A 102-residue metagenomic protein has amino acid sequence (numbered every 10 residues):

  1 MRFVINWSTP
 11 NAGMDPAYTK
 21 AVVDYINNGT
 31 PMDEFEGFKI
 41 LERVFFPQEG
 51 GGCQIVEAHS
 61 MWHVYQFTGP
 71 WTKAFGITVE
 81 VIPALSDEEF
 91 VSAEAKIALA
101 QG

Functional and structural regions predicted by a protein language model:
M1-G50, H59-Q66, D87-G102: Short S/T/G/P-rich N-terminal loop/turn motif that feeds into the first structured element of a domain
E34, K73-F75: Short, structurally constrained coil/turn elements that cap an alpha-helix or connect an alpha-helix to the following
Q54-V56: Conserved RNP beta-strands of RNA recognition motif
Q66-K73: Short, intrinsically disordered, mixed-charge
F75-S86: Conserved short beta-strand edge segments in small beta-sheet-based binding/regulatory domains
